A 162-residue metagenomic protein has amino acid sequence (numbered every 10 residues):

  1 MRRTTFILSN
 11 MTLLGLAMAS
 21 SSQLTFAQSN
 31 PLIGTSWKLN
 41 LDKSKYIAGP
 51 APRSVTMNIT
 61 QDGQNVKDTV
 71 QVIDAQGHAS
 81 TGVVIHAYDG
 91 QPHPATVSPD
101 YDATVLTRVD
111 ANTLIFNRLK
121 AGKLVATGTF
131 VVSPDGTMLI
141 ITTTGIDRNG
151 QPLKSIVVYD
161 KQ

Functional and structural regions predicted by a protein language model:
M1-T4: Positively charged n-region of N-terminal signal peptides that target proteins for export
F6-I7, A27: Serine/threonine-rich, low-complexity intrinsically disordered segments
S9-S21: Bacterial N-terminal signal peptides
F26-Q162: Hydrophobic small-molecule pocket/channel-lining residues, especially in calycin-type beta-barrels
